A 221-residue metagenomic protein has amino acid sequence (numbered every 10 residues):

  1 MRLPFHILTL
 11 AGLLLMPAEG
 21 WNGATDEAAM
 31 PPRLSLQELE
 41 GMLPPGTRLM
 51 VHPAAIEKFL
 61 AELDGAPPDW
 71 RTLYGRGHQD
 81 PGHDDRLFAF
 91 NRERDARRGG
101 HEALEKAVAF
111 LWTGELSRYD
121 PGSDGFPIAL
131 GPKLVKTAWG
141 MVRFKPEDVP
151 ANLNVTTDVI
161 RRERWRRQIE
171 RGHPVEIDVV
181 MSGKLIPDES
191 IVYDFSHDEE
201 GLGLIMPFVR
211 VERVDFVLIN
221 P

Functional and structural regions predicted by a protein language model:
M1-F5: Positively charged n-region of N-terminal signal peptides that target proteins for export
I7-M16: Bacterial N-terminal signal peptides
G20-P221: OB-fold and OB-like single-stranded nucleic-acid-recognition modules and their adjacent interaction interfaces
